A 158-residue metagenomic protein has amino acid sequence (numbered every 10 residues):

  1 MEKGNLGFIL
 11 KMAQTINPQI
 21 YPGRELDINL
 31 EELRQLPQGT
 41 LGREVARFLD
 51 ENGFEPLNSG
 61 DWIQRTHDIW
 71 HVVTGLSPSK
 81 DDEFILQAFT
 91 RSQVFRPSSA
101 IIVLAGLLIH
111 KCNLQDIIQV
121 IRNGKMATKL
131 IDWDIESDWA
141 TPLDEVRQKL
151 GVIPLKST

Functional and structural regions predicted by a protein language model:
E2-L6, L10-Q14: EF-hand Ca2+-binding helix-loop-helix modules
A13-L155: Core of folded catalytic or high-affinity ligand/protein-binding domains in predominantly eukaryotic proteins
